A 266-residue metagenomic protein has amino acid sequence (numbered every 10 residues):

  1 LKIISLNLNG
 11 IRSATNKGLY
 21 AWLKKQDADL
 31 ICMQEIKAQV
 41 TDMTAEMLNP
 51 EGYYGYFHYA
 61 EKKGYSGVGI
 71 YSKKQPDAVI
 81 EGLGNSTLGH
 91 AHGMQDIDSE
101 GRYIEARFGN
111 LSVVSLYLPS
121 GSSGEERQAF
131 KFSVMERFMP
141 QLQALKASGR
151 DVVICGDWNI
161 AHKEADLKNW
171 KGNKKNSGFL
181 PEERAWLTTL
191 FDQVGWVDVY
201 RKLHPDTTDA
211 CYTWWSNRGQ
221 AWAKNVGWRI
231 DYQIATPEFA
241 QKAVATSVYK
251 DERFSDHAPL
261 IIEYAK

Functional and structural regions predicted by a protein language model:
L1-N9, N110-S122, C155: Active-site-proximal beta-strand elements of phosphoester/diester hydrolases
L1-P50, Y54-V68, L190, K266: N-terminal, active-site-proximal structural segment of metallo-dependent hydrolase catalytic domains
L6-N7, L23-T41, V113, Q141-E164 (+4 more regions): Active-site beta-strand/loop signature of hydrolases that rely on acidic residues for catalysis
I36-Q39, A45-G121: Structured beta-strand-rich core segments of catalytic domains in phosphoester-bond hydrolases
E51-Y54, V134-V226, I230: Metal-dependent phosphoesterases centered on the DNase I-like endonuclease/exonuclease/phosphatase
K63-V79, R218-Q241: Conserved beta strand-loop-helix elements of the APE1-like EEP
K73, A106-G109, T236-P237, I262-K266: Active-site beta-strand termini and strand-to-loop segments that position acidic
G84-M94, L118-M135, K171-N176: Surface-exposed cleft-lining segments at the edges of enzyme active sites
